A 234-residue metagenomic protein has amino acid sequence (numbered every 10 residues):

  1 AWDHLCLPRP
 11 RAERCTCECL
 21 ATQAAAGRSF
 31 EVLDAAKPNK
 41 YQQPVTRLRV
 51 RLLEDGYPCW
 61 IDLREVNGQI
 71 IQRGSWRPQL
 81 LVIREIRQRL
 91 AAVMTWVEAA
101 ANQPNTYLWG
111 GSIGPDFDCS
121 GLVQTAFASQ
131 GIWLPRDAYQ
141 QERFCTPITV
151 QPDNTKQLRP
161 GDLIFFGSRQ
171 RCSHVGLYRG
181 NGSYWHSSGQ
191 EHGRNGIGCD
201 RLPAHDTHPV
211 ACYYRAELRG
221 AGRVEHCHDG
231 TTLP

Functional and structural regions predicted by a protein language model:
A1-V32, A36-K40: Beta-loop motif signature
W2-L5, P78, V150, R179-P234: Aromatic- and glycine-rich peptidoglycan recognition patches
A12-C15, E31, K37-A100, L233: Boundary regions of SH3-family modules and the immediately adjacent low-complexity/disordered segments in eukaryotic
C19-A21, G167, C212: Short Gly/Pro-enriched turn/cap motifs at secondary-structure boundaries
G27, R49-V50, G176: Short alpha-helical segments in extracytoplasmic peptidoglycan/chitin-binding modules and envelope-associated proteins
Q103-R159: Catalytic cysteine-centered active-site loop
P135-L202: ...with weaker cross-activation on analogous glycine-rich loops/strands in unrelated enzymes
